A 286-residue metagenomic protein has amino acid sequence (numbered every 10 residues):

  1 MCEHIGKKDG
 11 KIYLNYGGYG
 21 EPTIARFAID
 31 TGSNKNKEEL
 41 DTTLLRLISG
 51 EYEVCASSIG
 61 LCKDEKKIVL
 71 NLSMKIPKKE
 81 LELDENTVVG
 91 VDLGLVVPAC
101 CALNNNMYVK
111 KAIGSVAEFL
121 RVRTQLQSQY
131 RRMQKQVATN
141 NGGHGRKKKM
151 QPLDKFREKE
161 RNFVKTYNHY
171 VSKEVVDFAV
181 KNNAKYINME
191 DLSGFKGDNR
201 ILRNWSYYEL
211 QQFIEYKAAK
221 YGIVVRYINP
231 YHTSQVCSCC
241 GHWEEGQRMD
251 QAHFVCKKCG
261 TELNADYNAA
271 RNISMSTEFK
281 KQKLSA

Functional and structural regions predicted by a protein language model:
M1-C62: Acidic carboxylate diad motif detector
D64-A286: Positively charged, helix-rich recognition surfaces that bind polyanionic ligands
